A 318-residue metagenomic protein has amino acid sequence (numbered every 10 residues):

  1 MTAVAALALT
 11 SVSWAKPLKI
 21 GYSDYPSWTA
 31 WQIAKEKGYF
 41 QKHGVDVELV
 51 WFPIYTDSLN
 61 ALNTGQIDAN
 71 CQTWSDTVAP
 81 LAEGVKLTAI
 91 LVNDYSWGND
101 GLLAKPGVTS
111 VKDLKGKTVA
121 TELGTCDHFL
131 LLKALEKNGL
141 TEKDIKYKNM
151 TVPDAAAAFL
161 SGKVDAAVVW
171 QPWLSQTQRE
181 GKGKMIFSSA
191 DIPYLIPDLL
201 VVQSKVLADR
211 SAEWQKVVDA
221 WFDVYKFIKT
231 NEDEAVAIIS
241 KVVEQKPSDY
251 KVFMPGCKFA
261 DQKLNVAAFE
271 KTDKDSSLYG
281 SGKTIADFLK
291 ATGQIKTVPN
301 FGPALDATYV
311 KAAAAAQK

Functional and structural regions predicted by a protein language model:
T2-A3, S13: Cleavable N-terminal signal peptides
L9-A15: Sec/Tat signal peptide C-region and signal peptidase I cleavage site
P17-E142, K146-D154, D165-Q171, I186-F187 (+1 more regions): Short, glycine-/small- and polar/acidic-enriched structural segments that line small-molecule recognition paths
E48, T56, V252-A260, E270 (+1 more regions): Short linear loop/turn motifs
S75-D76, Y147-K148, D154-P247: Pocket-lining segment of extracytoplasmic ligand-binding domains
A208-Q294: Secondary-structure end/capping motifs
G282-K318: Conserved C-terminal helix/tail region of periplasmic/extracytoplasmic solute-binding proteins
